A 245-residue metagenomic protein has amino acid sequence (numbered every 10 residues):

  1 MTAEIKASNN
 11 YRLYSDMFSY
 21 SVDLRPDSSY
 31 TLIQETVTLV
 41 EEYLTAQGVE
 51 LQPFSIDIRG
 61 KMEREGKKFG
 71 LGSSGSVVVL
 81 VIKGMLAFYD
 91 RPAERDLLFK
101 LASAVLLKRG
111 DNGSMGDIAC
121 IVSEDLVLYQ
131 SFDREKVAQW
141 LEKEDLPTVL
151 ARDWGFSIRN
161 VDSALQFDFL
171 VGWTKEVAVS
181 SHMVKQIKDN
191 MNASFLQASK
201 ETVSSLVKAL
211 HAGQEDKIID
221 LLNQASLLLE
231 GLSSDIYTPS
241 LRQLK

Functional and structural regions predicted by a protein language model:
T2-A46, E50, S55, R59-G66 (+3 more regions): C-terminal nucleotide
G70-P92: DPxDG-like acidic metal-binding loop motif
R95-D96: A sequence/structural signal of beta-propeller blade repeats
